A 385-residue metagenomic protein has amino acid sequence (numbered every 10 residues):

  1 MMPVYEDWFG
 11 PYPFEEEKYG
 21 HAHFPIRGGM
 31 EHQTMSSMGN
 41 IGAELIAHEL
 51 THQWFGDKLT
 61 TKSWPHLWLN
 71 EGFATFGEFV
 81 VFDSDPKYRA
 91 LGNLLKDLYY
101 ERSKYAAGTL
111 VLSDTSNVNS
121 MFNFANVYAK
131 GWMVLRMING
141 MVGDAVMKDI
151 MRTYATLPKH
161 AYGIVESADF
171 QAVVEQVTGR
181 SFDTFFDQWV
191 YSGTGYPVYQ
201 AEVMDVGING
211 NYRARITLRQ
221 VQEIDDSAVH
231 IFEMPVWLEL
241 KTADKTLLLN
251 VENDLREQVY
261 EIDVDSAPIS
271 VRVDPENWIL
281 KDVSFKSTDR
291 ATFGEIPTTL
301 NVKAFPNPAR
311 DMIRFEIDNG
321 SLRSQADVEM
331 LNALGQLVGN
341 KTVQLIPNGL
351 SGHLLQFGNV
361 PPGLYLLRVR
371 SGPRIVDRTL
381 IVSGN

Functional and structural regions predicted by a protein language model:
M1-H66, G77, V118-F122, V271 (+1 more regions): Juxtacatalytic substrate-recognition/specificity segment
E71-M141, P158-A161: Acidic/His/Gly-enriched intrinsically disordered linker/tail segments that often contain short helix/coil "MoRF-like"
F124-I216: Amphipathic alpha-helical substructures
Y196-Y199, D205-D254, Y260-R272, S324-M330: Beta-strand-rich binding/interaction modules
L247-R256, G339-P347: Solvent-exposed serine/threonine-rich low-complexity stretches and specific carbohydrate-binding patches
S266-I279, Y365-R370: Short, aromatic- and glycine-rich surface loops/edge beta-strands on solvent-exposed regions
R272-G294: Short, compositionally biased serine/threonine- and acidic-rich segments at solvent-exposed termini, linkers, or domain
I296-F305, R310-N385: C-terminal outer-membrane/trafficking sorting elements
